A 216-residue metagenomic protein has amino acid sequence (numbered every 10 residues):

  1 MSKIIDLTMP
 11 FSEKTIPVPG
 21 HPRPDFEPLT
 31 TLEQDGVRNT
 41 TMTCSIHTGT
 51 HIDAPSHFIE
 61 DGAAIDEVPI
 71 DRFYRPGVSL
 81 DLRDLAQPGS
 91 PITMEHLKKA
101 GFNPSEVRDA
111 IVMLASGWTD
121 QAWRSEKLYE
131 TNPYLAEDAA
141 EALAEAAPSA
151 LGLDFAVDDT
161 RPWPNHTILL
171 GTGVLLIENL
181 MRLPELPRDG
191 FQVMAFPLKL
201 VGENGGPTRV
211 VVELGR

Functional and structural regions predicted by a protein language model:
M1-R216: Active-/binding-site microenvironments in catalytic and ligand-binding cores
